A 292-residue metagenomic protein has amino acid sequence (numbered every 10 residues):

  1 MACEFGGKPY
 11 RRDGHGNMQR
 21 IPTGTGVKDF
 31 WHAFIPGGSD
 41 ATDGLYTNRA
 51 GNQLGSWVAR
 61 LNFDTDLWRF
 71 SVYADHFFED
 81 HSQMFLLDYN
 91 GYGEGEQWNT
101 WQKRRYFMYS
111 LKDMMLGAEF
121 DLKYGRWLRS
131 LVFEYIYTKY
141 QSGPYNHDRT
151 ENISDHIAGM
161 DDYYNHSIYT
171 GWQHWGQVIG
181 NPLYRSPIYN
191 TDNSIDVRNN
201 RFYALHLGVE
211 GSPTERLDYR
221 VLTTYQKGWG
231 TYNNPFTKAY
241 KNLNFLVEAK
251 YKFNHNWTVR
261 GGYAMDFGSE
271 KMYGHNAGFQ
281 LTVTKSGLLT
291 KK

Functional and structural regions predicted by a protein language model:
M1-N146, L205-L207, Y225-W229, K238-Y240 (+2 more regions): Signature for the C-terminal beta-barrel architecture of outer-membrane proteins
L45-R49, R104-M108, N193-V197, N233-T237 (+2 more regions): Outer-membrane beta-barrel proteins
F63-T65, F120-Y124, Y135, G211 (+3 more regions): Residue-level signature of outer-membrane beta-barrel architecture
L67-S71, R126-R129, E215-V221, K252-G261 (+1 more regions): Repeated loop/turn-to-beta-strand initiation elements of outer-membrane beta-barrel proteins
S82-M84, L128, G143, Y219 (+3 more regions): Short acidic, gly/pro-rich beta-turn/loop elements at beta-sheet edges and active-site/ligand-binding grooves
T138-T231: C-terminal structural cap/anchor segments
F202-E210, T214-S269: C-terminal structured domain segments
G274-K292: Outer-membrane beta-barrel "beta-signal"
